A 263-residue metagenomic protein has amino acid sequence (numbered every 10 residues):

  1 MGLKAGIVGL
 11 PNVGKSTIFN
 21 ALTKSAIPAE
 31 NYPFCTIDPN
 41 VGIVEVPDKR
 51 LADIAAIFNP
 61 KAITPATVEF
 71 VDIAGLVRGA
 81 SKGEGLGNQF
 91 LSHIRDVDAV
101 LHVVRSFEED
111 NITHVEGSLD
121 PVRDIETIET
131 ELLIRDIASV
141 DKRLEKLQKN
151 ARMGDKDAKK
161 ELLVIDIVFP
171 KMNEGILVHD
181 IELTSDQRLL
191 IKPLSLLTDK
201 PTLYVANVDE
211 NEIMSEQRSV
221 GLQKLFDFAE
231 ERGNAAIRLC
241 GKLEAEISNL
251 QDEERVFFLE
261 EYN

Functional and structural regions predicted by a protein language model:
M1-T113, K142, L147: Conserved G1/Walker A P-loop phosphate-binding module
G2-V8, V13, F19, K146-N263: C-terminal-of-GTPase-core extension/linker across diverse P-loop GTPases
T23, I27, A55, N59 (+10 more regions): Signal for well-folded cores of large energy- and translation-related assemblies
G42-P47, A74-E84, R95-K156, K171-T184 (+2 more regions): Conserved Switch II/interswitch segment of TRAFAC-class P-loop GTPases
V68-F70, I94-V97, I125-E129, F228-R232 (+1 more regions): Glycine-rich loops and low-complexity Gly/Arg-rich segments that provide flexible linkers or classic glycine-based
L91, I134-I137, I237, N263: Short amphipathic alpha-helical segments with heptad-repeat character
